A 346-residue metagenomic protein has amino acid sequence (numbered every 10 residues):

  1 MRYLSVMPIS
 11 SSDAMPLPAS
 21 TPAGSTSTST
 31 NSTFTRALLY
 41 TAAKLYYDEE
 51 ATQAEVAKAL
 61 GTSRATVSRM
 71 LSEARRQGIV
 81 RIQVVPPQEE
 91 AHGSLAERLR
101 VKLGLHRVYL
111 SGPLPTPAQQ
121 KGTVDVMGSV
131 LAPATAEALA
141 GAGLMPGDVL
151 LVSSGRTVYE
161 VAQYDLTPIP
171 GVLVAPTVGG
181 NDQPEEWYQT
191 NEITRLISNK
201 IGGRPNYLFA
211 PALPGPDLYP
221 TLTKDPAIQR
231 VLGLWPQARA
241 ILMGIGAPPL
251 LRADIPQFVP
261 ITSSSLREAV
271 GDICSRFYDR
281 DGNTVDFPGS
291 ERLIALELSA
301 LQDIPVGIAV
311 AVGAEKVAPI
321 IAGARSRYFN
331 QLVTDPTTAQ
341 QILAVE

Functional and structural regions predicted by a protein language model:
Y3, T30-T33, R69-L151, Q163-P170 (+1 more regions): HTH-adjacent hinge/linker in prokaryotic transcriptional regulators
P8-I9, P16-P18, T28-A43, D48-V56 (+4 more regions): Conserved phosphate- and dinucleotide-binding cores of soluble alpha/beta proteins, encompassing both enzyme active
A42, L131, T135-L139, V161 (+2 more regions): Generic hydrophobic alpha-helical segments
G112, L151-T157, V312: Glycine-rich beta-strand-to-loop/alpha-helix junction loops that act as flexible
M145-V149, I169-G171, A238, I304 (+1 more regions): A general structural motif
T157-P168, A253-I261: Short Gly/Thr/Asp-enriched flexible loops that form oxyanion-binding sites at enzyme active sites
L173-N181: Catalytic or ion-translocation cores adjacent to nucleophile or general acid/base/metal-coordination motifs in diverse
